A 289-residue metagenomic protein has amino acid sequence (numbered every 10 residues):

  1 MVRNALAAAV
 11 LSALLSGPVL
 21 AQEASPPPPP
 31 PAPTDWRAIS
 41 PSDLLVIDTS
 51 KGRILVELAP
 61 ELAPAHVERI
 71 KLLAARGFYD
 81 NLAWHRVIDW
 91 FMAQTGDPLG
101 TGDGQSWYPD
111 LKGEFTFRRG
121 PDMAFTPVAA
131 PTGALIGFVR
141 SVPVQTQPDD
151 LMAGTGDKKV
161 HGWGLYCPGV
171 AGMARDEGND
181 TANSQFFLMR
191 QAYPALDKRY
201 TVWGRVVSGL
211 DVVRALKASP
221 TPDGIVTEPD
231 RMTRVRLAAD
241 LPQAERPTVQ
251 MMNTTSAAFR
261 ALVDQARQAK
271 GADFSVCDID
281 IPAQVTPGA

Functional and structural regions predicted by a protein language model:
M1-A7: Bacterial N-terminal signal peptides that target proteins for export
A7-G17: Bacterial N-terminal signal peptides
A21-A289: Cyclophilin-like peptidyl-prolyl cis-trans isomerases
